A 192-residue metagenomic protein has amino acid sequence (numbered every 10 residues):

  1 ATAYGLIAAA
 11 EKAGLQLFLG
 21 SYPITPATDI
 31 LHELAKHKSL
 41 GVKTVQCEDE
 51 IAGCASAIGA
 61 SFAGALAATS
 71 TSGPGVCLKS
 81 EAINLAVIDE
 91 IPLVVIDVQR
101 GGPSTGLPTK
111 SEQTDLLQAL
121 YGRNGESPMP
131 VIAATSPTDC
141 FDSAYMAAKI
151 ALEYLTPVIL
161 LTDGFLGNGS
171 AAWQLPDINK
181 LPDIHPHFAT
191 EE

Functional and structural regions predicted by a protein language model:
A1-L6, A10: Flexible inter-domain linker/hinge segments
Y4, L17-F18, T25-Y121, P130-A151: Thiamine diphosphate
G14-G20, D29, Y154-D163: Flexible, glycine/charged-enriched surface loops at secondary-structure junctions
P23, R100-G102, T162-N168: Glycine-rich beta-alpha junction loops
G125-E126: Acidic/polar active-site rim loop that often engages polyanionic ligands
L155-E192: Conformationally flexible catalytic loops at phosphate/diphosphate-handling active centers
